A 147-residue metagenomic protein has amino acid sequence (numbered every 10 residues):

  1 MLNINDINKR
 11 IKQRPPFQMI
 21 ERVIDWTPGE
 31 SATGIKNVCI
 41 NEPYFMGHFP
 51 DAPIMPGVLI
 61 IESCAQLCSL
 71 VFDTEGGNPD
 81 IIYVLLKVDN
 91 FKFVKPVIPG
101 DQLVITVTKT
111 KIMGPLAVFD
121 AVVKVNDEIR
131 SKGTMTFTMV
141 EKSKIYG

Functional and structural regions predicted by a protein language model:
M1, C68-V104, R130-T138: Hydrophobic beta-strand-centered segment that forms part of the acyl-chain substrate-binding groove
L2-R14: Short aromatic-glycine motifs in intrinsically disordered, low-complexity regions
N8, D51, F93-K95: Beta-strand-rich interaction surfaces with strong enrichment in secreted/lumenal proteins
R14-P15, M113: Short loop/turn motifs at secondary-structure junctions and domain boundaries
P15-M55: Catalytic strand-loop segment that frames the active site of acyl-thioester-processing enzymes
E21-I24, D89, V94, T106-T110 (+1 more regions): Conserved positions in beta-strands of structured domains
V23, M55-N78: Active-site helix/loop of acyl-thioester processing domains in fatty-acid/polyketide metabolism, spanning hotdog-fold
G29, I98-D101, T108-G147: HotDog/MaoC-like acyl-thioester-processing domains
